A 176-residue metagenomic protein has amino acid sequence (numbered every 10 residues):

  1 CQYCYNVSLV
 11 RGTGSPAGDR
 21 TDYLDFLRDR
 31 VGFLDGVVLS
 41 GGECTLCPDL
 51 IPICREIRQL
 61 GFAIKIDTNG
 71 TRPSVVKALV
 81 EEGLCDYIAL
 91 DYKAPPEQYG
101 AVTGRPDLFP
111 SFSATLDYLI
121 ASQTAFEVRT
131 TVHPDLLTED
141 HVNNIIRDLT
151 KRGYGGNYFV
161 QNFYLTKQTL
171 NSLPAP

Functional and structural regions predicted by a protein language model:
C1-G18: Canonical Radical SAM [4Fe-4S] cluster-binding loop centered on the CxxxCxxC motif and its immediate flanking residues
T13-R20, R105-F109: Flexible, glycine- and charge-enriched loops at secondary-structure boundaries
L24-D29, F33-G36, T45-L173: Conserved AdoMet/S-adenosylmethionine-binding subsite of the radical SAM
G42: Short, charge-patterned binding micro-sites
P176: Charged phosphate-binding loop/patch that engages nucleotide di/tri-phosphates or the phosphate backbone of nucleic
